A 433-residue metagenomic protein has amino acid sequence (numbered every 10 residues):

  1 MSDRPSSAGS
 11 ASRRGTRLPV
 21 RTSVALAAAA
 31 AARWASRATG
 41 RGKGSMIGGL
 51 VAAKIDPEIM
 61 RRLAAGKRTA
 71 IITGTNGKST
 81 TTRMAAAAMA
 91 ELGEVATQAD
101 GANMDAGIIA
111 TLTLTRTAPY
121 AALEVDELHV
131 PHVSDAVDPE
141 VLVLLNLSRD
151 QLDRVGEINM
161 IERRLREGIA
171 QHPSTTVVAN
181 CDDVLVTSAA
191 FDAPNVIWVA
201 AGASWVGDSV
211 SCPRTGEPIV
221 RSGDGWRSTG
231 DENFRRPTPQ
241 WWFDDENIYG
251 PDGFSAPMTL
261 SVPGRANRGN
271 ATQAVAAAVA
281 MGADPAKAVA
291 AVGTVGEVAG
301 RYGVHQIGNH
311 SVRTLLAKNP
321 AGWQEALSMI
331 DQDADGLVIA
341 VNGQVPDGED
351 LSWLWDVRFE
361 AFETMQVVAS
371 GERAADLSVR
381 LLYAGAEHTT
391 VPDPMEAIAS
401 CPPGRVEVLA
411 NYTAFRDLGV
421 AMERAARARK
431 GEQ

Functional and structural regions predicted by a protein language model:
M1-S45, A65, V279-D284, A290-Q433: ATP-dependent carboxylate-amine ligase
D3-G9, R13, R17-W198, W205 (+1 more regions): Phosphate-binding loop of NTP-binding sites
D3-S6, S10-R13, R17, N195-A321: Adenine nucleotide phosphate-binding catalytic loops in nucleotide-utilizing enzymes
E58-A87, T259-S261, A277-V279, V289 (+1 more regions): A short, flexible N-terminal coil/short beta segment enriched in small residues
T75, A99-D100, L123-D126, N146-L147 (+11 more regions): Fold-independent oxyanion-binding glycine-rich loops and adjacent beta-strand/coil segments at enzyme active sites
A85, M89, I108-L112, A271-M281 (+1 more regions): Buried hydrophobic packing segments
L112, I158-N159, D208-I219, A399-E407: Short, surface-exposed amphipathic charged segments that create phosphate/polyanion-binding patches used for binding
L145, V178, N270, A274 (+2 more regions): Residue-level signal for inorganic ion chemistry
